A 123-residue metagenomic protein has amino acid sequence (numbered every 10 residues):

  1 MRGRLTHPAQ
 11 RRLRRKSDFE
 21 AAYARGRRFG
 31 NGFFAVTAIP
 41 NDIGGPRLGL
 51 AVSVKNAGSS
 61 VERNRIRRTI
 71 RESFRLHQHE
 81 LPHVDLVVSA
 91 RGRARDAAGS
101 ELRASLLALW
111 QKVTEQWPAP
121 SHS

Functional and structural regions predicted by a protein language model:
M1-S123: Positively charged, solvent-exposed patches that mediate nucleic-acid binding
